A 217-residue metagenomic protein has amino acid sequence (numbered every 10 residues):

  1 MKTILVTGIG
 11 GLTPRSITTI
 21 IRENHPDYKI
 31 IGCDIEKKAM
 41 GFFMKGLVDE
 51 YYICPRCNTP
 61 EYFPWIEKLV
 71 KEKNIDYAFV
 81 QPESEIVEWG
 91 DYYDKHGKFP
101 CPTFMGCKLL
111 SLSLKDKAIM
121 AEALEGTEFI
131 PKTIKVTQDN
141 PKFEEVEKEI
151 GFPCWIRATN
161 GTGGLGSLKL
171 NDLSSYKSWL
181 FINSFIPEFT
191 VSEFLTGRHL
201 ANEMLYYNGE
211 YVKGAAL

Functional and structural regions predicted by a protein language model:
M1-F104: ATP-binding N-terminal substructure of ATP-dependent carboxylate-amine bond-forming enzymes
H25, K73, H96, E128 (+2 more regions): A structural signal for short coil/turn segments at secondary-structure junctions
D34-I35, C57-N58, Q81-S84, K115 (+3 more regions): Short beta->alpha linker loops
I66, W89, F143-V146, Y176: Generic hydrophobic alpha-helical segments
K95-L168: A conserved helix-loop-beta module that forms one wall/lid of the active-site cleft in ATP-utilizing catalytic domains
N171-L217: Phosphate-binding site of ATP-dependent enzymes
